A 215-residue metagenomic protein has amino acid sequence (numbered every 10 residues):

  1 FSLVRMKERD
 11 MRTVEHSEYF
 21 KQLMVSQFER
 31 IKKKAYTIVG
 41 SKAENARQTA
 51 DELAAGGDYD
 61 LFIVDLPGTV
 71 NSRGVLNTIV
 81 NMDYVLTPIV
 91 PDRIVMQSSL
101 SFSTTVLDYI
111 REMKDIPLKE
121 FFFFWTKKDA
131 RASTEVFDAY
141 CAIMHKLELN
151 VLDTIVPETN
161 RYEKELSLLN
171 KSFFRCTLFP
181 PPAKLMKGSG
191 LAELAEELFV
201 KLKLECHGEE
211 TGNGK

Functional and structural regions predicted by a protein language model:
F1-F62: P-loop/Walker-type NTP enzyme "switch/lid" segment
G57-G74: Glycine-rich phosphate-binding loop used to anchor ATP phosphates in small-molecule kinases, encompassing both
V64, T87, F123-W125: Structural beta-sheet core signal
R73-R93: Inter-motif core of Ras-like GTPase G domains
S99-D115: Conserved C-terminal guanine-recognition region of P-loop GTPase G domains, centered on the G4
D129-C176: Beta-strand-loop-alpha "switch" segments that mediate conformational coupling across diverse proteins
E163-A195: Inter-lobe coupling/hinge region of RecA-like P-loop helicase motors
